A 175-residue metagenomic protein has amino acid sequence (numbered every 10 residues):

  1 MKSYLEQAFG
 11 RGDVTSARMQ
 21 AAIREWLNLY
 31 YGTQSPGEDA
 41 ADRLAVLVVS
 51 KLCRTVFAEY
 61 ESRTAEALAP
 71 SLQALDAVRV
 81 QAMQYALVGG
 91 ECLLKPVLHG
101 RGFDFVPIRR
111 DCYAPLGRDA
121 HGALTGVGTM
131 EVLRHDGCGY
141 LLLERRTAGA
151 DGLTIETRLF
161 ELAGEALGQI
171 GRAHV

Functional and structural regions predicted by a protein language model:
M1-G117, H121-L124: Extended, helix-rich architectural segments
M83-E91, K95-H174: Structured, contiguous alpha/beta core segments that scaffold functional sites
